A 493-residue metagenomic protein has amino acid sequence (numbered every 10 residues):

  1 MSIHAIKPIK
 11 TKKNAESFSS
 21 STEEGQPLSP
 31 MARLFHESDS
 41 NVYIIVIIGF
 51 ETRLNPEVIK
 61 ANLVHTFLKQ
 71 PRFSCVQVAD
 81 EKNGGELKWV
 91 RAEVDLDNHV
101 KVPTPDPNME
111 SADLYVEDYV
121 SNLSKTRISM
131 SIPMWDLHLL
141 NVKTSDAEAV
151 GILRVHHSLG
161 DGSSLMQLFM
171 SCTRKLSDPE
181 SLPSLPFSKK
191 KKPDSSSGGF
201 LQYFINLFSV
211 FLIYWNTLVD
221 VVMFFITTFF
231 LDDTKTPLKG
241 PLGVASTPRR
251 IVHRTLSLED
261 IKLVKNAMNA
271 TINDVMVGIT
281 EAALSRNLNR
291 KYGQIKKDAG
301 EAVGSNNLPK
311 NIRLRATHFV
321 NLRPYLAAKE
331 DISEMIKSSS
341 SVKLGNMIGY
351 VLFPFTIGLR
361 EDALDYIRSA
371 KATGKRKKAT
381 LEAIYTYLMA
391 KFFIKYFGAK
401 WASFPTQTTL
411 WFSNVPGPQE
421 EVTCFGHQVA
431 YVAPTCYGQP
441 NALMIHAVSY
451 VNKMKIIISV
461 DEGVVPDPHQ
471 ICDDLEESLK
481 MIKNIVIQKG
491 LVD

Functional and structural regions predicted by a protein language model:
S2-Q26, H36, I45-N441, I445-E476 (+1 more regions): Soluble acyl-CoA-dependent acyltransferase catalytic core bearing the H(X)4D motif
